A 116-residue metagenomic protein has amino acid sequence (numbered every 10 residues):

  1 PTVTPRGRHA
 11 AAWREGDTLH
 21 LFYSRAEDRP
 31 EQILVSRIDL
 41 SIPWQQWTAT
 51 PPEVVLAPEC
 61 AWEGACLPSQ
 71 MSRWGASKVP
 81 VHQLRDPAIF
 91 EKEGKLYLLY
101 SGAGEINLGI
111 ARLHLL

Functional and structural regions predicted by a protein language model:
P1-L116: Carbohydrate-active catalytic/glycan-binding domains of CAZyme proteins, especially the secreted or lumenal ectodomains
